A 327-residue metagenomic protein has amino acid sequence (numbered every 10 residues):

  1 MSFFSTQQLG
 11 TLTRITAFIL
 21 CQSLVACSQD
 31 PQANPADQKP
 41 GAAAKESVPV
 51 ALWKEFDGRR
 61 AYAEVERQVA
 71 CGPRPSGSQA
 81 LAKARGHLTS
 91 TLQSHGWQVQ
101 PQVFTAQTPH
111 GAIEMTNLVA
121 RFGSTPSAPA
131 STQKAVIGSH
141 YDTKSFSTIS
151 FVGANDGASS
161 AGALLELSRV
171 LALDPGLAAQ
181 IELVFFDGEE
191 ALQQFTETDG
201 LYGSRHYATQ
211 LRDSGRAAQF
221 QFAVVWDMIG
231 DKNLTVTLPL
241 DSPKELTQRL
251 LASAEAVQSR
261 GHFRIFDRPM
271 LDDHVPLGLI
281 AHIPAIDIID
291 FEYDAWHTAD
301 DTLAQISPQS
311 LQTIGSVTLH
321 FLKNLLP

Functional and structural regions predicted by a protein language model:
S2-T16: Bacterial N-terminal signal peptides that target proteins for export
S23-A26: C-terminal motif of bacterial Sec signal peptides marking the signal peptidase cleavage site
S28-D30: Bacterial signal peptide processing site
A43-A82, H95, E292-T302: N-terminal capping segment at the start of a domain
L52, T105, F222, I229-P327: Active-site-adjacent substrate-binding region of metalloamidase/peptidase-like peptide-processing proteins
R67-T125: A non-catalytic alpha/beta surface segment that caps or lines the substrate-entry region of metallo-dependent hydrolase
V119, K134-G138, E182-F185, Q221-D227 (+1 more regions): Structural recognition of the beta-strand scaffold that forms the well-ordered cores of secreted hydrolase catalytic
T148-S253, F266-P269, D273-H274: Acidic/histidine-rich catalytic neighborhood of metal-dependent amide-processing enzymes
